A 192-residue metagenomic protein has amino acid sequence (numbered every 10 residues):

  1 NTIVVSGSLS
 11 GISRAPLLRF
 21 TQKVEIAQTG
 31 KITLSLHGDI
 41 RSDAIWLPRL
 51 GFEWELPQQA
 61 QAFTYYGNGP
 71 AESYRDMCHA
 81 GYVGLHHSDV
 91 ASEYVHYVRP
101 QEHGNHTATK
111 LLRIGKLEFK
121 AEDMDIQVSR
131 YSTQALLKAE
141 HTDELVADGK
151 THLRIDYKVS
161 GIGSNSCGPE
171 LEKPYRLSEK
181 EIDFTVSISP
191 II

Functional and structural regions predicted by a protein language model:
N1-I192: Beta-strand/loop-rich accessory regions of lumenal/periplasmic or secreted enzymes, predominantly carbohydrate-active
